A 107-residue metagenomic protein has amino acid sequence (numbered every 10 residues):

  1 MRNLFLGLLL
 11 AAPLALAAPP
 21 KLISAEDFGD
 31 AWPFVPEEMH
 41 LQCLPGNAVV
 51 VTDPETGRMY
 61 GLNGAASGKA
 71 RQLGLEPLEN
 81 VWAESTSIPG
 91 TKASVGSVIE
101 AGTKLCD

Functional and structural regions predicted by a protein language model:
M1, A17-P19: Absolute protein N-terminus
M1-L8: Sec-dependent signal peptide recognition, specifically the positively charged N-region followed immediately by
A12-L14: N-terminal signal peptide c-region/cleavage motif recognized by signal peptidases
P19-D107: Post-signal/leader-peptide non-cytosolic segments of secretory proteins
